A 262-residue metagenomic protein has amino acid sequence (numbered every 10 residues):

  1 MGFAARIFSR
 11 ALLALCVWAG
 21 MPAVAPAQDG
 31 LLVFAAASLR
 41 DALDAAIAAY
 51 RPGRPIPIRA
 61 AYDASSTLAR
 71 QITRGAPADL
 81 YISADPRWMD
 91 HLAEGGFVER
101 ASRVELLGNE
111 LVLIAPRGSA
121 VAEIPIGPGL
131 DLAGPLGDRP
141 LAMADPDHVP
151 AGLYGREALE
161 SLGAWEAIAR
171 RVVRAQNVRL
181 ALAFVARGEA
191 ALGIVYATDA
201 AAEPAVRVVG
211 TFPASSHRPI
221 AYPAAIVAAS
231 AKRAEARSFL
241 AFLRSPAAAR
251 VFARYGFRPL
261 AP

Functional and structural regions predicted by a protein language model:
M1-R6: N-terminal secretory signal peptides that target proteins for export/translocation
I7, L12, L243-P246: Prokaryotic Sec-type signal peptides and long signal-anchor helices with extended Leu/Ile/Val-rich h-regions
S9-P22: Bacterial N-terminal signal peptides
P26-A76, S83-P86, D90-G96, S102-P262: Exported/periplasmic ABC-transporter solute-binding proteins
